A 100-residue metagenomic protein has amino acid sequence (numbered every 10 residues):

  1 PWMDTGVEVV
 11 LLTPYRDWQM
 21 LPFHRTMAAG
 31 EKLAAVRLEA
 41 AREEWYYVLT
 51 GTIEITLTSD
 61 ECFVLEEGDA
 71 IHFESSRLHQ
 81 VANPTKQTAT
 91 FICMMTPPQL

Functional and structural regions predicted by a protein language model:
P1-V36, E43, M94-Q99: A short glycine-rich, His/Asp/Glu-containing loop-to-beta-strand
V7, S75-L100: Ligand-binding loop in jelly-roll beta-barrel domains
A41-T58: Glycine- and acidic-residue-biased ligand/ion/polar-headgroup-sensing regions
S59-S75: Short acidic-glycine-tyrosine-enriched beta hairpin
